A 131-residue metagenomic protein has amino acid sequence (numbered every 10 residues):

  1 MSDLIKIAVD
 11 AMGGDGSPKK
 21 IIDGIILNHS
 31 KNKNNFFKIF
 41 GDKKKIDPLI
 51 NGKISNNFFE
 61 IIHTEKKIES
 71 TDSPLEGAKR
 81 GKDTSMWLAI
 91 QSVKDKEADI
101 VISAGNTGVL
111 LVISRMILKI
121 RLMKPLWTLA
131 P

Functional and structural regions predicted by a protein language model:
M1-A104, V109-M116: Contiguous, glycine/small-aliphatic-enriched amphipathic segments in soluble metabolic enzymes
L111-P131: Short, acidic/small-residue loops that bind anionic groups at enzyme active sites
